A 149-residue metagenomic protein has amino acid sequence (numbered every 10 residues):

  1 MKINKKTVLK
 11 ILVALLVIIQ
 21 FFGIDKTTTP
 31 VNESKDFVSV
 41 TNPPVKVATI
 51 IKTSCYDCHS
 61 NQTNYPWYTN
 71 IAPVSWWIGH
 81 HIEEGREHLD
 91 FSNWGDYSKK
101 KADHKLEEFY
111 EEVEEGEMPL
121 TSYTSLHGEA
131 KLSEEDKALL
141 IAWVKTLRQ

Functional and structural regions predicted by a protein language model:
M1-V40, V144-Q149: Post-cleavage N-terminal segment of exported redox proteins
T41, V45, T49, A72 (+2 more regions): Soluble non-cytosolic domains of exported or imported proteins
P43-Y56, I78: Sequence/structural segment immediately N-terminal to covalent heme-attachment motifs in c-type and related
I51-Q62, M118, L140: The canonical Cys-X-X-Cys-His
W67-P73: Short cysteine/histidine-rich zinc-coordinating motifs and their immediately flanking basic loops
W76-L126: Extracytoplasmic electron-transfer domains, predominantly the class I c-type cytochrome c fold
E115-E117, T124, G128-Q149: C-terminal capping alpha-helices of c-type cytochrome domains
